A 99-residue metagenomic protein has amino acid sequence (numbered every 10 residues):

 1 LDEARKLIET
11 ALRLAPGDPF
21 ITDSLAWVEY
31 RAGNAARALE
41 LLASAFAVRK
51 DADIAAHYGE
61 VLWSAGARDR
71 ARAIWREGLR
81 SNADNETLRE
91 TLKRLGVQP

Functional and structural regions predicted by a protein language model:
L1-T10, A32-S44, G66-E77: Structural signature of tandem alpha-helical TPR/SEL1-like repeats, specifically the intra-repeat loop/turn
L12, A45-F46, L79, E86: A conserved position within tetratricopeptide repeats
P16, R49-K50, A83: Short coil turns that delineate tetratricopeptide repeat
I21, I54-A55, L88: TPR alpha-solenoid repeat register
S24, H57-Y58, T91: Canonical tetratricopeptide repeat
R31, S64-A65, R94-Q98: Register position in tetratricopeptide repeats
W75-P99: C-terminal non-catalytic interaction modules
